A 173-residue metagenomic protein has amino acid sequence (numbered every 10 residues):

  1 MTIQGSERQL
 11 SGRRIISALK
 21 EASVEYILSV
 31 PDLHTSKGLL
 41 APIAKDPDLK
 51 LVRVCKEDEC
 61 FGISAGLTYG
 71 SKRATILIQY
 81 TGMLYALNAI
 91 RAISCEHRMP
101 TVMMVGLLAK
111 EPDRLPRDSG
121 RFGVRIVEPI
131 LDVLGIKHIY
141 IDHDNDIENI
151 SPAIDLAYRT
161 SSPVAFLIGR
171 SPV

Functional and structural regions predicted by a protein language model:
M1-V173: Thiamine diphosphate
